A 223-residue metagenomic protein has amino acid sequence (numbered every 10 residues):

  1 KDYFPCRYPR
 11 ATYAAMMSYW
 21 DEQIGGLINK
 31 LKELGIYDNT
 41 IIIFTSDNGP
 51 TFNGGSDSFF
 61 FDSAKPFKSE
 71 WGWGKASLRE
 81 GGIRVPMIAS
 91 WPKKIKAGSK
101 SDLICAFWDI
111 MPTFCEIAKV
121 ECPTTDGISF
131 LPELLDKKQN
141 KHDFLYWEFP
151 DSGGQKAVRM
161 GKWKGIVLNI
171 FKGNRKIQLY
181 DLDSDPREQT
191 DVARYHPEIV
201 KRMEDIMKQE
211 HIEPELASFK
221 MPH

Functional and structural regions predicted by a protein language model:
K1, K32-I43, L145, V167 (+1 more regions): Active-site regions of oxyanion-processing enzymes, predominantly non-cytosolic
K1-A11, T51-S58: Active-site His/acidic residue clusters
R7-S18, S101-W108, T124, P197: Soluble non-cytosolic domains of exported or imported proteins
A14-M17, D21, G25-I28, K32 (+8 more regions): Non-transmembrane alpha-helical segments in soluble domains of secreted/periplasmic/extracellular proteins
Y19-S58: Metal-dependent active-site segment of extracytoplasmic phospho-/sulfohydrolases and closely related
P50-E80, K94-S99, L103-L182, E213-P214: C-terminal cap/loop subdomain of S1 sulfatases and analogous C-terminal strand-loop tails that border
D185: Intrinsically disordered, low-complexity polar regions and short flexible loop motifs
